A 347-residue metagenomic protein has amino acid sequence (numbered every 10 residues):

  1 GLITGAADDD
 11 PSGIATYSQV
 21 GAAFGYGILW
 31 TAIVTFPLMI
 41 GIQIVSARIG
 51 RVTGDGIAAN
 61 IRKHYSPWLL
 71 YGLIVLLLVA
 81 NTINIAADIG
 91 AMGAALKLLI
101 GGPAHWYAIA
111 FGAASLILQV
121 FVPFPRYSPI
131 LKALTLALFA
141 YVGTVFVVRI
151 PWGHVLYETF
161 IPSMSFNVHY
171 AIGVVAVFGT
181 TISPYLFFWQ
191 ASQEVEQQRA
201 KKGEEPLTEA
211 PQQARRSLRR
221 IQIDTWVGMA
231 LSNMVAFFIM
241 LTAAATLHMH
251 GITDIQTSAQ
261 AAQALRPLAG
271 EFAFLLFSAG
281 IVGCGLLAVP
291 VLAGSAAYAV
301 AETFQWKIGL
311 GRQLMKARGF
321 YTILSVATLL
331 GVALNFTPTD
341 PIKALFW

Functional and structural regions predicted by a protein language model:
I3-T4, T31-H64, L73-I83: Juxtamembrane transmembrane-helix boundary signature
T16-Q19, I44-L69, A94-L96, K201-E204 (+3 more regions): Flexible loop linkers connecting adjacent transmembrane helices in multi-pass alpha-helical membrane transporters
G25, V52-V79, L98-A104, W226 (+1 more regions): Transmembrane-helix boundary/entry motifs in multi-pass membrane transporters
L38-V52, S192-A200, Q212, A230-Q260: Extracellular/periplasmic helix-exit of transmembrane alpha-helices
R48, V52-T53, L70-G101, A108-A113 (+2 more regions): Hydrophobic transmembrane alpha-helices that form the core helical bundles of multi-pass secondary transporters
P67-L70, H105-I109, F272, L276 (+2 more regions): Loop-to-transmembrane helix boundary motifs in multi-pass membrane proteins
I74-V75, L99-F121, A137-V142, F146 (+1 more regions): Transmembrane alpha-helical segments of multi-pass small-molecule transport proteins
L136-S163, T180-E196: Hydrophobic alpha-helical segments and their helix-loop junctions in multi-pass secondary transporters
